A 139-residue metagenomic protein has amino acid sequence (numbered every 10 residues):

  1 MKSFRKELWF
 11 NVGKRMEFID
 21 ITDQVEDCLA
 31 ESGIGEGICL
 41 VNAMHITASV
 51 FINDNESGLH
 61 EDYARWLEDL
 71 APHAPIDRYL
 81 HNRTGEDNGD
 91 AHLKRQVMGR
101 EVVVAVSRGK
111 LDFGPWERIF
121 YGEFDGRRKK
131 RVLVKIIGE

Functional and structural regions predicted by a protein language model:
M1-E139: Active-site histidine-anchored catalytic micro-motif
